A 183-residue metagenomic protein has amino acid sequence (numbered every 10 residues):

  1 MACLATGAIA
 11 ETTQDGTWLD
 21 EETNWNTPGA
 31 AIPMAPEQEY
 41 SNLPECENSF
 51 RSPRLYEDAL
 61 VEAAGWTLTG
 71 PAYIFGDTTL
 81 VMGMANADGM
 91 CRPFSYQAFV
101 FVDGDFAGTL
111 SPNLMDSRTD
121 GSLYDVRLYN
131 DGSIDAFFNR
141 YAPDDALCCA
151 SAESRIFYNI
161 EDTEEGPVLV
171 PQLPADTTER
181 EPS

Functional and structural regions predicted by a protein language model:
M1-A5: Bacterial N-terminal signal peptides
T6, L43, S49-F50, F94 (+1 more regions): General secretory precursor processing signal
I9-Y73, D162, P167-S183: Terminal domain-start segments
L43-P44, G89, A146-L147: Extracellular secreted precursors and ectodomains with disulfide-bonded cysteine-rich loops/domains
L68-M90, A98, N139-R140: Exposed beta-strand-loop-beta-strand "reactive/processing" segments of non-cytosolic proteins
I74-L80, V102-F106, L128-D135, T163-E164: Short, solvent-exposed coil/turn segments at beta-strand boundaries
A87-G121: Mature extracytoplasmic domains of secretory-pathway proteins
A107-I160, L173-S183: Short aromatic loop motif centered on NTY/YTY
